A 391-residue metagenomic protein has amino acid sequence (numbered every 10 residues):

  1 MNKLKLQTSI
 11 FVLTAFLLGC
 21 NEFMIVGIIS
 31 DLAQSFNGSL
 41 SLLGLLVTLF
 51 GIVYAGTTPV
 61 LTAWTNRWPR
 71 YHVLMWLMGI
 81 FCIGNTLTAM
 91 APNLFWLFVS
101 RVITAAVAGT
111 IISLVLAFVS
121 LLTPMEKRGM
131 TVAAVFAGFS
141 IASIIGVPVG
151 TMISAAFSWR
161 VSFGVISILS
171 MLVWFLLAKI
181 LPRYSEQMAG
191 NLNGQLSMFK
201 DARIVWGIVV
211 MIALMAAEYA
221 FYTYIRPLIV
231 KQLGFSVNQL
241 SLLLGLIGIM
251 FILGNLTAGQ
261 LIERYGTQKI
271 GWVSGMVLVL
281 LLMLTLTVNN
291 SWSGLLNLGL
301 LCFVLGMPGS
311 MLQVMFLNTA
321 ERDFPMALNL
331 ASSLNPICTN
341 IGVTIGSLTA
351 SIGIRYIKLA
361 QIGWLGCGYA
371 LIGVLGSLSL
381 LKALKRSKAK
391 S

Functional and structural regions predicted by a protein language model:
Q7-L40, T58-L61, F221-R226: Extracytoplasmic
N37, P69, M90-W96, V107 (+2 more regions): Helix-breaking motifs and short loop linkers at transmembrane-helix boundaries and internal kinks in secondary membrane
G56-L94: Conserved MFS/SLC helix-loop-helix module at the cytosolic interface between two early adjacent transmembrane helices
T58-P69, G254-G266, I354: Helix-to-loop junctions at the C-terminal end of transmembrane segments in multipass secondary transporters
I80, G84-L87, F95-T104, W292-L301: Paired small-residue
L94-W96, P124-L181, W206, M211-L214 (+1 more regions): Helix-loop-helix hairpin linking two adjacent transmembrane segments in secondary transporters
S100-G138: Cytoplasmic helix-loop-helix junction between adjacent transmembrane helices in 12-TM secondary transporters
T319-I357: A late C-terminal transmembrane helix in Major Facilitator Superfamily
